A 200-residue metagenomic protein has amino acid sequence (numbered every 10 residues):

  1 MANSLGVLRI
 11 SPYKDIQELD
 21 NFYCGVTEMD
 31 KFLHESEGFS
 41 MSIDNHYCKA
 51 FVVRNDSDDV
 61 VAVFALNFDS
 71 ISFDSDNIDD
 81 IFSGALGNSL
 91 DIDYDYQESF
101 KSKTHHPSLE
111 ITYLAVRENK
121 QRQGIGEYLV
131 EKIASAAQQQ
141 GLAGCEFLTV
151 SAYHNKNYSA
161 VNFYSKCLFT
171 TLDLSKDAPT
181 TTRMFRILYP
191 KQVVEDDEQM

Functional and structural regions predicted by a protein language model:
M1-M41, V52-S57: Short amphipathic alpha-helix that is part of the acyltransferase structural core
H46-N67: Conserved beta-hairpin
N67-Y113: Conserved acyl-donor/pantetheine-binding loop and adjacent beta-alpha core of acyl/acetyltransferases and related
T112-R122: A short, internal acetyl-CoA/4′-phosphopantetheine-binding micro-motif in the GNAT/acyltransferase core
R122-A136: Conserved acetyl-CoA-binding loop-helix of GNAT-fold acetyltransferases
A143-C145, V150-K176: Conserved active-site alpha-helix within GNAT-family acetyltransferase domains
